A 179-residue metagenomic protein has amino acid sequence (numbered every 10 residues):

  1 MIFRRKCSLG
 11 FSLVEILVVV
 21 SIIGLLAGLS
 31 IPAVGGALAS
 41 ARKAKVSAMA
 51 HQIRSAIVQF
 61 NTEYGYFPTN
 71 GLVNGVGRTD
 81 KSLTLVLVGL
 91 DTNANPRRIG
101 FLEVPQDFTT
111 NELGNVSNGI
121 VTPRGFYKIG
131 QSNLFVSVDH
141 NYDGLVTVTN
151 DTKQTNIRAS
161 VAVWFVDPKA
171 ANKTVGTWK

Functional and structural regions predicted by a protein language model:
M1-K6: N-terminal secretory signal peptides that target proteins for export/translocation
C7-A37, R42, V46: N-terminal single-pass transmembrane signal-anchor helix
K43-K179: N-terminal pilin/flagellin-like segments and related low-complexity appendage regions
